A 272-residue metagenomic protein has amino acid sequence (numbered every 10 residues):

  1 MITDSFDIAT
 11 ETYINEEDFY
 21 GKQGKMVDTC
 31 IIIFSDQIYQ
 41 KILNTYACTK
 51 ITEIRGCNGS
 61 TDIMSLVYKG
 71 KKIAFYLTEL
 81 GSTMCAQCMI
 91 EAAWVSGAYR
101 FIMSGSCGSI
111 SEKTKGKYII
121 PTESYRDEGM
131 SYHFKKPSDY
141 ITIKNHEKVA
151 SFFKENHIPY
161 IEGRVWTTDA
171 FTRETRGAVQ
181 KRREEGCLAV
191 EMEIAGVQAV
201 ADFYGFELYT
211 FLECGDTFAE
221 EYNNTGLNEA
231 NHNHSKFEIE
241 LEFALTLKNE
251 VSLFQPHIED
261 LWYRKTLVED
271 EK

Functional and structural regions predicted by a protein language model:
M1-I143, E147, F203: Metabolite-binding pocket within alpha/beta catalytic cores that recognizes anionic/polar moieties
S35, G108, W166-F171, G196 (+1 more regions): Glycine-rich beta-alpha junction loops
A98-Y99, L188, E207: Short acidic/polar active-site loop segments enriched in Thr and Asp
D139-E185: Active-site rim beta-loop-alpha module in soluble metabolic enzymes
K148-N156, V200, I239-E250: Generic non-transmembrane alpha-helical segments
A195-N231: Zn-dependent metallopeptidase/amidohydrolase metal-coordination segment
F218-E271: His/Asp/Glu-rich mid-to-C-terminal helical/loop segments that flank catalytic regions of hydrolases
